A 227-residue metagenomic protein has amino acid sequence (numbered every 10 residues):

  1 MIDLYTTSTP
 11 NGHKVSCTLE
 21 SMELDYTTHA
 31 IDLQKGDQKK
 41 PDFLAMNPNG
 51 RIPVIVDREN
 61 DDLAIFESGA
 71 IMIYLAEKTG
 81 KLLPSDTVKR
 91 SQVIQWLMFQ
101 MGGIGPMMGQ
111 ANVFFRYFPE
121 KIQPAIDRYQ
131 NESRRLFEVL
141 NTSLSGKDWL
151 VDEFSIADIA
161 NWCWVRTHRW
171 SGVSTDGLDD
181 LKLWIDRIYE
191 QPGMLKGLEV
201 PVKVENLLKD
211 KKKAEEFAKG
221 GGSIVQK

Functional and structural regions predicted by a protein language model:
M1-D127, N131, N141, I224-K227: GST-like domain detector, emphasizing the conserved glutathione-binding G-site in the N-terminal thioredoxin-like
T28, P84-S85, E153, G177 (+1 more regions): A generic structural-conservation signal
D32, I156, P201-V204: Short, solvent-exposed turn/loop segments enriched in Gly/Ser/Thr/Pro and often Arg
G36-D37, D186, E205-L207: Short secondary-structure boundary/hinge segments and terminal tails
A45, E190, E199: Phosphate-coordinating loops and pocket residues in cytosolic domains that bind phosphorylated ligands
L75, L97-G193: GST-like fold's C-terminal all-alpha helical module
P201-K227: Acidic/histidine-enriched, glycine/proline-rich intrinsically disordered or flexible terminal extensions
